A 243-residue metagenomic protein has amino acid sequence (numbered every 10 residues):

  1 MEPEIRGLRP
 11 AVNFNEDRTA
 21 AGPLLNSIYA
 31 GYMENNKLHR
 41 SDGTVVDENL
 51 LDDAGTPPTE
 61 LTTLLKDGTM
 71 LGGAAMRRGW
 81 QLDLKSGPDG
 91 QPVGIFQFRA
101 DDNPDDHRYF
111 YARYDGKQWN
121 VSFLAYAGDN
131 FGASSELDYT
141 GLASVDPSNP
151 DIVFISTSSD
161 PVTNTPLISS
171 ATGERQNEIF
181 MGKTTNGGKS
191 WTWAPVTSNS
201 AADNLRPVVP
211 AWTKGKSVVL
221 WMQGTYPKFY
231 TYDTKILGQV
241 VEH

Functional and structural regions predicted by a protein language model:
M1-H243: Extracellular, repeat-based ectodomains that mediate carbohydrate processing or recognition
